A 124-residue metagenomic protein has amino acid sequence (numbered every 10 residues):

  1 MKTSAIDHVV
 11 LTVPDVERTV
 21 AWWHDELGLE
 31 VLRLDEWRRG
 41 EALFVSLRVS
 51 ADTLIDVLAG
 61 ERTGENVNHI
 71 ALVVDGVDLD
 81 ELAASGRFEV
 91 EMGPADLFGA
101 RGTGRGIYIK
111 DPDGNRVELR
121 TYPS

Functional and structural regions predicted by a protein language model:
M1-R18, V67-I70: N-terminal beta-strand motif that seeds the catalytic metal site of vicinal oxygen chelate
L11-L54: Core segments of cupin and vicinal oxygen chelate
V16, I70-R116, P123: Vicinal oxygen chelate
E30-W37, A95-F98, S124: Conserved catalytic-core motifs of GNAT/GCN5-like acyltransferases
R38-L43, G64-N66, A100-R105: Short acidic/glycine-enriched loop/turn segments that link adjacent beta-strands
I55-L58, E118: Conserved beta-strand in the GNAT
G60, G64, N68-V73: Helix-adjacent hinge/juxtasegments
R62, P123-S124: A short acidic/small-residue loop/turn micro-motif
